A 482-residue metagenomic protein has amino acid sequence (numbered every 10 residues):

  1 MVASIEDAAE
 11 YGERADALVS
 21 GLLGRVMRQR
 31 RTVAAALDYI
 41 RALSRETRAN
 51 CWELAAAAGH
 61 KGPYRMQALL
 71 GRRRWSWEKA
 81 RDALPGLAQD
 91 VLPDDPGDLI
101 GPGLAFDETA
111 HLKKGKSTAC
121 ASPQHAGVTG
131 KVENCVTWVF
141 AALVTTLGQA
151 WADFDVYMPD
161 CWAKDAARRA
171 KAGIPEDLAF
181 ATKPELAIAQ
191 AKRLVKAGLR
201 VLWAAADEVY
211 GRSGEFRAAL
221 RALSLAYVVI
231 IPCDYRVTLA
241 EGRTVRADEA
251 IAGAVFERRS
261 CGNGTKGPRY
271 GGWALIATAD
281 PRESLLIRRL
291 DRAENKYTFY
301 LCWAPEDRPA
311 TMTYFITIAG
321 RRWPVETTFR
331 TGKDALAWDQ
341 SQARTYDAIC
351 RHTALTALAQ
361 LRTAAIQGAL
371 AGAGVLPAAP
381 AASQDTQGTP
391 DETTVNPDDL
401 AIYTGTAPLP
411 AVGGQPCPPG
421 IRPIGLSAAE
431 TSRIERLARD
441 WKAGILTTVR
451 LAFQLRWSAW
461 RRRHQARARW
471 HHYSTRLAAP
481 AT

Functional and structural regions predicted by a protein language model:
M1-R31, L43, M158, A172-K183 (+4 more regions): A short, flexible helix-boundary coil/loop motif
V2-A204, V209-A226, C233-R236: Conserved, well-structured functional cores that handle cations and Mg-NTP chemistry
A34-L37, W52, T298, T313-I316 (+1 more regions): Non-catalytic, well-ordered alpha-helical scaffold segments
D38-A42, K296-R322: Extended, non-catalytic structural segments that build the interaction scaffolds of large macromolecular assemblies
I100-G101, W138, R282-E283, K296-F299: Short, surface-exposed beta-edge/turn micro-motifs
A110, Y210, P309-Y346: Short amphipathic alpha-helical "interface-anchor" segments enriched in bulky aromatics
T137, P324, T328, C350-A357: Catalytic-loop motifs flanking and including active-site residues across diverse enzymes
I287-W303, R321-L336: A glycine-rich, aromatic-flanked flexible loop/lid motif
